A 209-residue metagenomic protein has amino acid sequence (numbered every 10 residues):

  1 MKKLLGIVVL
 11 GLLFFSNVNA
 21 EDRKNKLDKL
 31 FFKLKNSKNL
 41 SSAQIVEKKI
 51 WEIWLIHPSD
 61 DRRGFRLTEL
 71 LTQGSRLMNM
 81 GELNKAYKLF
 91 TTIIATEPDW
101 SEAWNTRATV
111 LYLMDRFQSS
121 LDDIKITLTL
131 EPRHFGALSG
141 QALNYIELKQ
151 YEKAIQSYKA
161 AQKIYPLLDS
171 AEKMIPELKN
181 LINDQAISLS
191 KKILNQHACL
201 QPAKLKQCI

Functional and structural regions predicted by a protein language model:
K2-V8: Sec-dependent signal peptide recognition, specifically the positively charged N-region followed immediately by
E21-D22, I53-E69: TPR-adjacent "capping" and linker segments in tetratricopeptide-repeat scaffold/adaptor proteins
I56, A160-I209: Terminal, low-structured helical/coil segments at or just beyond the last alpha-helical repeat
G64-E131, G136: Alpha-helical adaptor scaffolds
N79, L113, E147-L148, N180-D184: Register position in tetratricopeptide repeats
